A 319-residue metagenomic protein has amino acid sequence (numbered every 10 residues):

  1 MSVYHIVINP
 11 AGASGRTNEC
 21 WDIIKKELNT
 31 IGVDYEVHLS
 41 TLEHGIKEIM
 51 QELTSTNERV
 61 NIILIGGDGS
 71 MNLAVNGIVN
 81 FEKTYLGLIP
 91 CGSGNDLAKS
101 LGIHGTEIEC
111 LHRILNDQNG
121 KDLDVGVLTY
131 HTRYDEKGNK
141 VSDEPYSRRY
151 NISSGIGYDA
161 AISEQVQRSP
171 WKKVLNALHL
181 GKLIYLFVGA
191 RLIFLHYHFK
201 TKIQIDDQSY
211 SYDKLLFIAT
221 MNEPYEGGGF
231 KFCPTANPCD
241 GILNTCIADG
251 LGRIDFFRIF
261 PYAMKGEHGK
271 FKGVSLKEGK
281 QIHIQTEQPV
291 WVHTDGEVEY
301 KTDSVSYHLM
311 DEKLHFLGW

Functional and structural regions predicted by a protein language model:
M1-I65, N72-G77, E109-L111, N119: ATP/NTP phosphate-donor binding region
V7-N9, I89, C246-A248: Short hydrophobic segments within beta-strands
T17, I205-D207, Y212-K214, K231-W319: ATP/nucleoside-binding phosphotransfer catalytic cores, i.e., glycine-rich phosphate-binding loops
T17, L73-N76, A98-K99, A161 (+3 more regions): Short glycine-/acidic-enriched loop or helix-start segments at secondary-structure transitions that form or flank
I31, N80-Y85, G92-Y210, K214: Catalytic core of DAGKc-family lipid kinases
N61, Y85-G87: Proline-centered loop/turn at the N-terminus of a beta-strand
G67-S70, C91-G94, I156, E223-P224: Short glycine-rich anion-binding loops that position phosphate/pyrophosphate groups of nucleotides and phosphorylated
G155, D159, F217-C233: Glycine-rich phosphate/pyrophosphate-binding beta-alpha loops
